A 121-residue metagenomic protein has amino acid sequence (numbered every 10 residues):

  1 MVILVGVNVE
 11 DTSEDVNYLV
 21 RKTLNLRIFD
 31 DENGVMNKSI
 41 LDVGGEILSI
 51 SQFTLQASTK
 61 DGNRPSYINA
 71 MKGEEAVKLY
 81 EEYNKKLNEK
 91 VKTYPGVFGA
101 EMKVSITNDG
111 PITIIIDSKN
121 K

Functional and structural regions predicted by a protein language model:
M1-E82, K86, K90, T113-I115 (+1 more regions): Short Lys/Arg-rich amphipathic alpha-helical segments
K92-V97: Short beta-strand
F98-K103: Low-complexity, intrinsically disordered Gly/Pro/Thr-rich segments
V104-D117: C-terminal edge-of-domain segments
